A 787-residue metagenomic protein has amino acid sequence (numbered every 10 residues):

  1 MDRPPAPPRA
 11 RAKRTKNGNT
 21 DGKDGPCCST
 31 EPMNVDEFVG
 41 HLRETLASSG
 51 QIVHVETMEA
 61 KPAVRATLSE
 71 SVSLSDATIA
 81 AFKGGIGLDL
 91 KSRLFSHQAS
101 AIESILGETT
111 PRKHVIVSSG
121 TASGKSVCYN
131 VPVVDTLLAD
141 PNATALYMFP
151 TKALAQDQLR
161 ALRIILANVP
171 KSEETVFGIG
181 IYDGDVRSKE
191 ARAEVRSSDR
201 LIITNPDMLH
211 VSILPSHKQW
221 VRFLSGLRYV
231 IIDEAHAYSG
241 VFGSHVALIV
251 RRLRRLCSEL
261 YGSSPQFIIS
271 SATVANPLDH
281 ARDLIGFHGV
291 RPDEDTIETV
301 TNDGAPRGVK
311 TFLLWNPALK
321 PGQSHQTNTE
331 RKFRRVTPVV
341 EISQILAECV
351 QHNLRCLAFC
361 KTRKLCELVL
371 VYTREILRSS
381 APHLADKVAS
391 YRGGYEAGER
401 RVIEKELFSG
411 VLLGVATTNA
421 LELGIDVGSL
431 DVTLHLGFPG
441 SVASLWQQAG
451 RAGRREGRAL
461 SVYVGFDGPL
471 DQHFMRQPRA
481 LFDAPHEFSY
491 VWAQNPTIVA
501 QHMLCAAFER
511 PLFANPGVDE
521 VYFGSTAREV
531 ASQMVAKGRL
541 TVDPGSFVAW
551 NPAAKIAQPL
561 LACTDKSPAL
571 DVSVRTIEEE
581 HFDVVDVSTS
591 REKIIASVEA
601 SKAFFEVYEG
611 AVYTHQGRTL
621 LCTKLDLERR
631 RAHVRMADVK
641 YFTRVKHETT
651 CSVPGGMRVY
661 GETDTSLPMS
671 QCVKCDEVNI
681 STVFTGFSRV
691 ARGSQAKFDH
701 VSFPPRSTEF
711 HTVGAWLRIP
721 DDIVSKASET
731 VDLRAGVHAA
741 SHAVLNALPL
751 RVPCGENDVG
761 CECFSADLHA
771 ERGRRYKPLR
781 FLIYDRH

Functional and structural regions predicted by a protein language model:
M1-S100, P111-H114, F177: Helicase-associated low-complexity/disordered flanking segments
V134-D157, T175, S258-S263: Conserved SF1/SF2 helicase motif Ia
T144-Y147, T151-Q158, L346-I376: Conserved strand-helix element at the start of the C-terminal RecA-like helicase core
G184-R228, E406: Conserved helix/coil segment N-terminal to the catalytic DExD/H
H236-D303: Post-DEXD/H (motif II) to motif III coupling segment of the RecA-like Helicase ATP-binding lobe
I268-I269, G465, A507, A514-F604 (+2 more regions): Extended, highly charged accessory segments
V274, L278-T362, L504: Conserved interdomain linker/interface between the two RecA-like ATPase lobes of SF2 helicase motors
A443-W492: Conserved segment of the helicase C-terminal RecA-like domain
